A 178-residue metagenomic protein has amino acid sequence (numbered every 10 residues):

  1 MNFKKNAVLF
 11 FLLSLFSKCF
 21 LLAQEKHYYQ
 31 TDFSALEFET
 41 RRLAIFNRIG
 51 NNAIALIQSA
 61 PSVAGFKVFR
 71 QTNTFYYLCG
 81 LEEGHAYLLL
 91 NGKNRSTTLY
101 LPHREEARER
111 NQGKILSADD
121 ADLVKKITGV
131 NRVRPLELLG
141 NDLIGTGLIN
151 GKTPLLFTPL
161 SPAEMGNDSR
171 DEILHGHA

Functional and structural regions predicted by a protein language model:
M1-K4: N-terminal secretory signal peptides that target proteins for export/translocation
N6, L12, A23-A178: A composition/biophysics-driven feature that prefers long, compositionally simple stretches
F10-K18: Bacterial N-terminal signal peptides
